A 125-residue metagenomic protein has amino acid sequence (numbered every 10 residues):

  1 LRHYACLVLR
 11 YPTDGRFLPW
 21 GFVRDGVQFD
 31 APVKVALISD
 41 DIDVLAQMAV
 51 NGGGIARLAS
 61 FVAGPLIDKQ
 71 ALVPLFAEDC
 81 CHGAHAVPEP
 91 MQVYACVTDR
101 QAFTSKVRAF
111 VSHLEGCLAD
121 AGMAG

Functional and structural regions predicted by a protein language model:
L1-G21: Short loop->beta-strand "edge-of-pocket" segments that line small-molecule binding or catalytic clefts across diverse
D14-G15, A56, F103: Alpha-helix N-cap/loop-to-helix initiation residues
L18-P32: Ligand-binding cleft/hinge of the Venus flytrap
D30-H82: Hydrophobic hinge/microswitch elements
A77-A124: A late-sequence structural motif
